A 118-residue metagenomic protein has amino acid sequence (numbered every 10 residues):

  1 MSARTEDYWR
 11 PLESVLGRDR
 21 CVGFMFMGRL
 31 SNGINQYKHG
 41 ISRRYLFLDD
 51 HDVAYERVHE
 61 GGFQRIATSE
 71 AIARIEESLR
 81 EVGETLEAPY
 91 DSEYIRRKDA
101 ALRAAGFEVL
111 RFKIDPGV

Functional and structural regions predicted by a protein language model:
M1, D52, S69-A71, K98-D99 (+2 more regions): N-terminal cationic amphipathic segment used for targeting or macromolecule association
M1-M27: Negatively charged, low-complexity tracts enriched in Asp/Glu with abundant Ser/Thr
M1-R4, F107, R111-V118: Short intrinsically disordered terminal tails
V15-R18, E81-T85, A104, E108: Surface-exposed polar/charged interaction patches
C21-R96: Acidic, low-complexity, intrinsically disordered interaction modules
E87-F107, R111-K113: Intrinsically disordered, low-complexity terminal tails and linkers in eukaryotic proteins, enriched in charged/polar
